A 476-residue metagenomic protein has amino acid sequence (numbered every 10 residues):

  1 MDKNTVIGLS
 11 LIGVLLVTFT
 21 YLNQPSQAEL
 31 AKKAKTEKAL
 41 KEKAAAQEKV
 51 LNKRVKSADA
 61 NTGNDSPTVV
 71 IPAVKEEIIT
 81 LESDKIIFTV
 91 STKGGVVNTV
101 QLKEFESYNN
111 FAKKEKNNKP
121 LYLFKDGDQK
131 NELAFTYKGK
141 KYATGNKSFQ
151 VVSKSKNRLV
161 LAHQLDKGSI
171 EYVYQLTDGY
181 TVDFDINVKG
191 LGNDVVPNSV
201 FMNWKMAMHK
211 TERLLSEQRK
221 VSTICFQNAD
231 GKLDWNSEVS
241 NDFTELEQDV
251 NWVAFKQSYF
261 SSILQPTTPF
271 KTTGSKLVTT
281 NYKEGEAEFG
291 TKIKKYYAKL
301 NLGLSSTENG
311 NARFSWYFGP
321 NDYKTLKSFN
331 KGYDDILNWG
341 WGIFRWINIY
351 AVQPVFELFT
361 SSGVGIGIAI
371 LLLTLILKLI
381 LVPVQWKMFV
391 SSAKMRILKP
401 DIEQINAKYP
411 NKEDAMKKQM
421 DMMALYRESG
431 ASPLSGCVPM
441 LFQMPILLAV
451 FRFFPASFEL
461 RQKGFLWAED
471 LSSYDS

Functional and structural regions predicted by a protein language model:
M1-K43, V90, I186-K189, N193 (+6 more regions): Helix-loop-helix
D2-K3, A60-G63, P67-V70, W235 (+5 more regions): Mixed-charge, polar/low-complexity N-terminal
L15, A39, V50, P120-Y122 (+1 more regions): Acidic/proline-rich low-complexity IDRs
K41-V69: Short extracytoplasmic
A73, I78-D335: Soluble non-transmembrane domains of integral membrane proteins
